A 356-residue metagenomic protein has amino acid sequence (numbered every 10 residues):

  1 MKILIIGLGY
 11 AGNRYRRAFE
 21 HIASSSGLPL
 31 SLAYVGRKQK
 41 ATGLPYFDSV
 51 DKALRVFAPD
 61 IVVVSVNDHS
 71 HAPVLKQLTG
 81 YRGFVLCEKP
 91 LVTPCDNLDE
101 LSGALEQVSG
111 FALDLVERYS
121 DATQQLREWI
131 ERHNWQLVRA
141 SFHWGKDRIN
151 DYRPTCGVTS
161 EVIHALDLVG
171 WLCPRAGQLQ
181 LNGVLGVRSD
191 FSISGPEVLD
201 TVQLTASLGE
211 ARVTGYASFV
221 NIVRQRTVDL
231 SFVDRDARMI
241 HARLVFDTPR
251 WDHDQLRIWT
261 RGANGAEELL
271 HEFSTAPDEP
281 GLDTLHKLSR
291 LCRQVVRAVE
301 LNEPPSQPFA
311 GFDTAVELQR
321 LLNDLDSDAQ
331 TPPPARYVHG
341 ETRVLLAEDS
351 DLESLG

Functional and structural regions predicted by a protein language model:
M1-T42, V56-F57: N-terminal Rossmann-like dinucleotide-binding module
G9, N13, A72, S120-Q124 (+3 more regions): A structural signal for well-ordered alpha-helical segments within the folded catalytic domains of diverse enzymes
G9-A11, N67-S70, L91-V92, E117-Y119 (+1 more regions): Short beta->alpha connector loops
G43-L105: Beta-loop-alpha module in the N-terminal Rossmann-like domain of NAD(P)-dependent dehydrogenases, especially those
I61-V66, R290-G356: C-terminal helix-rich "cap/oligomerization" subdomain common to oxidoreductases
H69, V92-Y152: A contiguous active-site-proximal alpha/beta segment in oxidoreductase catalytic domains
I149-D229: Rossmann-like dinucleotide-binding domain that binds NAD(P)(H)
V213-L291, P308: NAD(P)-dinucleotide binding in Rossmann-like oxidoreductases
